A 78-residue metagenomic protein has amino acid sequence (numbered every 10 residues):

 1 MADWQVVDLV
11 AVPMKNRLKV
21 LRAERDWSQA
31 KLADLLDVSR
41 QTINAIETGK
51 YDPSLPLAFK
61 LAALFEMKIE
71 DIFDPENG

Functional and structural regions predicted by a protein language model:
M1-V10, A63, F73-G78: Short, charged recognition helix plus adjacent turn of helix-turn-helix-like nucleic-acid-binding domains
V12, A23-E24, D52: Short amphipathic helical patch at the helix-1/turn junction of helix-turn-helix
N16-L35: Short basic helix-loop element that most often maps to the first helix and adjoining turn of HTH DNA-binding modules
A30, Q41, E70: Key DNA-contact positions within bacterial/archaeal DNA-binding proteins
V38-Y51: Recognition helix of helix-turn-helix/homeodomain-like DNA-binding domains that insert into the DNA major groove
P56-D71: DNA major-groove recognition helix of helix-turn-helix/homeodomain DNA-binding modules
